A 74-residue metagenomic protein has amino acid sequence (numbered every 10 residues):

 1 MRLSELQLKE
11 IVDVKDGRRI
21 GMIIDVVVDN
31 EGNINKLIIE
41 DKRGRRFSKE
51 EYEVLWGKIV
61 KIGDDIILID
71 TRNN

Functional and structural regions predicted by a protein language model:
M1-N74: Peripheral interaction segments used for macromolecular assembly
